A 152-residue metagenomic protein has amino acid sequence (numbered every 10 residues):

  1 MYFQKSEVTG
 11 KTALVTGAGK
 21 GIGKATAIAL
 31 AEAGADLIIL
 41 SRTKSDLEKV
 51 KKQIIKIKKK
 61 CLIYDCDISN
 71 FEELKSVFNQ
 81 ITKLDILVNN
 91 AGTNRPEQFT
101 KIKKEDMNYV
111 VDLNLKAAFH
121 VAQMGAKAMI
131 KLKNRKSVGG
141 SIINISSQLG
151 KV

Functional and structural regions predicted by a protein language model:
M1-K11, N134: Flexible N-terminal pre-Rossmann segment of NAD(P)-dependent oxidoreductases
T12, G19-G21: Conserved glycine-rich cofactor-binding loop
A35-K49: Conserved glycine-rich Rossmann-like NAD(P)H-binding loop of the short-chain dehydrogenase/reductase
S45, Y64-S76, K104: The beta1-alpha1 cofactor-binding region of Rossmann-like NAD(H)/NADP(H)-dependent oxidoreductases
Q98-F99, D106-V111: Substrate-binding pocket helix/loop in short-chain dehydrogenase/reductase
A122-Q123: A short, exposed helix-loop element centered on a Lys and neighboring polar residues
S147: Residue(s) in the substrate-gating loop at a strand-loop-helix junction that position the organic substrate next
